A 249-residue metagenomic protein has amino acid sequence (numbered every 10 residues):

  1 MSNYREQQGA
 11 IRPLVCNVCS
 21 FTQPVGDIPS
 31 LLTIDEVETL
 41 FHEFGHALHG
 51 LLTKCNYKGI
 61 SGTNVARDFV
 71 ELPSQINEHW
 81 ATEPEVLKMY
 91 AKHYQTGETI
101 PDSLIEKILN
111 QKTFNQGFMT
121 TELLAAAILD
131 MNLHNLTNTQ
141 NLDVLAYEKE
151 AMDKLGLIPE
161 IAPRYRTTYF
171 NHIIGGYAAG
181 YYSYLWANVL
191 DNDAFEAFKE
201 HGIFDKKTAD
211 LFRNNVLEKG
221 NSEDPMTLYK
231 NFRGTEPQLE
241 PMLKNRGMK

Functional and structural regions predicted by a protein language model:
M1-K249: Cation-handling catalytic/transport regions enriched in His/Asp/Glu
